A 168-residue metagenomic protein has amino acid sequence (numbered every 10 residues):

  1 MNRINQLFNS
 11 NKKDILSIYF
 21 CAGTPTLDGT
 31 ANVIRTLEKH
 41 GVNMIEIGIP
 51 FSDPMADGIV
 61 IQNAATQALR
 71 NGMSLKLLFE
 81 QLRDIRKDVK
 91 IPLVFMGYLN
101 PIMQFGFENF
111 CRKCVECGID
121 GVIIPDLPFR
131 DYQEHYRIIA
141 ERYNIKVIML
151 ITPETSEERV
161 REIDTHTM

Functional and structural regions predicted by a protein language model:
M1-S10, L27, S52-I61, R70-R83 (+3 more regions): Active-site-adjacent beta->alpha loops and helix N-cap segments on the catalytic face of soluble alpha/beta enzymes
R3-T24, G58-I59, A64, I85-M96: N-terminal small/glycine-rich loop or linker at the start of catalytic domains across soluble metabolic enzymes
N11-K12, H40-M55: N-terminal glycine-rich anion-binding loops that anchor highly charged ligand groups
L16-T30, V94-G106, I148-T155: Active-site mouth loops of central-metabolism enzymes
S17, N43-E46, I123, M149: Conserved beta-strand positions in the central sheet of alpha/beta enzyme cores
I18, L37, I45-G48, C114 (+1 more regions): Conserved, mostly hydrophobic/aromatic
G41, C114-D120, A140-V147, T165-M168: Glycine-enriched alpha-helix->loop->beta-strand junction motifs that scaffold or abut catalytic
F95-D126: Glycine/proline-rich, positively charged, aromatic-decorated active-site loop/lid region on the catalytic face
